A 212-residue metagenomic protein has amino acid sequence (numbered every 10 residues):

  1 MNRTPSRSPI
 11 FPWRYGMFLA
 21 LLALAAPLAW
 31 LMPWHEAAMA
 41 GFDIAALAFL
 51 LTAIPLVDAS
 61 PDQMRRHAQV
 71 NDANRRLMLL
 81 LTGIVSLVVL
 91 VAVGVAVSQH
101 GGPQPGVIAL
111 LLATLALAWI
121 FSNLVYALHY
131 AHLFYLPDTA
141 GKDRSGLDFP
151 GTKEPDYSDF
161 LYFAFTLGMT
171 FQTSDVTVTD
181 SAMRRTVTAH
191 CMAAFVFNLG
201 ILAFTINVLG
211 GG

Functional and structural regions predicted by a protein language model:
S8-M32, L87: The first (N-terminal) embedded transmembrane alpha-helix
A26-A38, V95-L110, L209-G212: Helix-coil boundary and interhelical linker segments in multi-pass alpha-helical membrane proteins
W34-I54: Loop-to-helix transition at the N-terminal end of transmembrane alpha-helices
P55-N71, G94-G101: Membrane-helix interface/capping segments
M64-I84: Juxtamembrane helix-capping/reentrant segments at transmembrane boundaries
L117-D138: Transmembrane alpha-helix/helix-exit interface in multi-pass inner-membrane proteins
F134, A140-T177: Membrane-proximal soluble regions of multi-pass membrane proteins
D159, F163-T166, V178-G212: Pore domain of cation channels
